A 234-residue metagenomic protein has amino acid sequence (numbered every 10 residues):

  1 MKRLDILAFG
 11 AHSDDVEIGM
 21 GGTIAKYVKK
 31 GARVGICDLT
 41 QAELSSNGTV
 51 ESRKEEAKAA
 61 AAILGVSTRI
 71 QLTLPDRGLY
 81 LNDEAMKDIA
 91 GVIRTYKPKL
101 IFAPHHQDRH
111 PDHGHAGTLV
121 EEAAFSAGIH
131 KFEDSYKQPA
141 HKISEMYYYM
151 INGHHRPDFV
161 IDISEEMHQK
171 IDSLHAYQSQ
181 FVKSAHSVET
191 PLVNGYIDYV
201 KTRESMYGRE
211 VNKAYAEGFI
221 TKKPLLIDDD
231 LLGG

Functional and structural regions predicted by a protein language model:
M1-Y96, I220, D229-G233: Active-site rim/loop-helix segments in enzyme catalytic domains that contact anionic ligands
K2-L7, D83-G234: Metal-dependent de-N-acetylase/amidase catalytic core
